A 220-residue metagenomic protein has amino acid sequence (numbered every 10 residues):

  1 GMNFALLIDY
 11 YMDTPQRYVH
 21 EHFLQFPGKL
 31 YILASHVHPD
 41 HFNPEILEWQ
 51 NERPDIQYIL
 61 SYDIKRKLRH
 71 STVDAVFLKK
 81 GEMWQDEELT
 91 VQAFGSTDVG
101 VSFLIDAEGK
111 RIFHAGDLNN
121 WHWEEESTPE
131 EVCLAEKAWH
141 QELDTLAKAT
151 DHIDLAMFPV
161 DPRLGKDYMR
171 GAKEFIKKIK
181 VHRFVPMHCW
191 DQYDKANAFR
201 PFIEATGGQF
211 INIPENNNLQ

Functional and structural regions predicted by a protein language model:
G1-L33, V37, P44-W49, L118-A149: Pre-active-site segment of Zn-dependent metallo-hydrolases
L7-Y11, G28-F42, I59-Y62, F113-G116 (+4 more regions): Active-site neighborhood of phospho(di)ester-bond hydrolases with catalytic His/Asp-centered motifs
D13-P15, H38-F42, I64-L68, E82-W84 (+4 more regions): Active-site environment of divalent metal-dependent phosphoester hydrolases
H20-E82: Active-site HxH/HxHxD metal-binding segment of metal-dependent hydrolases
P27-G28, R53, L89, K137 (+2 more regions): Structured loop/turn residues at beta-strand edges in well-structured enzyme cores
Y58-K110, I211-L219: Metallo-beta-lactamase
R69-W84, L164, Y168-Q220: Binuclear metal-ion centers of metallo-dependent hydrolases, dominated by the metallo-beta-lactamase
T97-K177: Active-site-proximal loop/helix segments of hydrolase catalytic cores
